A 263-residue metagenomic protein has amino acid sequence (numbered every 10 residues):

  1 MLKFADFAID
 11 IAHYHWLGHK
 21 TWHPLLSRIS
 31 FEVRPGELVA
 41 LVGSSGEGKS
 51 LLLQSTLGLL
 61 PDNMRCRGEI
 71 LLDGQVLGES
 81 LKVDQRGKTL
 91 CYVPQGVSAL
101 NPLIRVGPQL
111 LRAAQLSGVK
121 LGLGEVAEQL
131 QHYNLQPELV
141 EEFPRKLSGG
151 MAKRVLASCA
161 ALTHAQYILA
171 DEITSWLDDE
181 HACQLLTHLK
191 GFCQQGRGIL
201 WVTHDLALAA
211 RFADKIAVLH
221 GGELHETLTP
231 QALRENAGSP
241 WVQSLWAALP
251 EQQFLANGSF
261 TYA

Functional and structural regions predicted by a protein language model:
N63, V76-C91, P108, L116 (+1 more regions): ABC ATPase NBD coupling module
G96, P102-L116: Q-loop/switch helix immediately C-terminal to the Walker
F143-L147, M151: Conserved ABC ATPase signature
A160-A161: ABC ATPase C-loop
T203-H204: H-loop/switch region of ABC-family ATPase nucleotide-binding domains
A209-R211: A short, surface-exposed alpha-helical micro-motif characterized by mixed small hydrophobic and charged/polar residues
R234-A263: C-terminal boundary and immediately downstream tail of ABC-type ATPase nucleotide-binding domains
